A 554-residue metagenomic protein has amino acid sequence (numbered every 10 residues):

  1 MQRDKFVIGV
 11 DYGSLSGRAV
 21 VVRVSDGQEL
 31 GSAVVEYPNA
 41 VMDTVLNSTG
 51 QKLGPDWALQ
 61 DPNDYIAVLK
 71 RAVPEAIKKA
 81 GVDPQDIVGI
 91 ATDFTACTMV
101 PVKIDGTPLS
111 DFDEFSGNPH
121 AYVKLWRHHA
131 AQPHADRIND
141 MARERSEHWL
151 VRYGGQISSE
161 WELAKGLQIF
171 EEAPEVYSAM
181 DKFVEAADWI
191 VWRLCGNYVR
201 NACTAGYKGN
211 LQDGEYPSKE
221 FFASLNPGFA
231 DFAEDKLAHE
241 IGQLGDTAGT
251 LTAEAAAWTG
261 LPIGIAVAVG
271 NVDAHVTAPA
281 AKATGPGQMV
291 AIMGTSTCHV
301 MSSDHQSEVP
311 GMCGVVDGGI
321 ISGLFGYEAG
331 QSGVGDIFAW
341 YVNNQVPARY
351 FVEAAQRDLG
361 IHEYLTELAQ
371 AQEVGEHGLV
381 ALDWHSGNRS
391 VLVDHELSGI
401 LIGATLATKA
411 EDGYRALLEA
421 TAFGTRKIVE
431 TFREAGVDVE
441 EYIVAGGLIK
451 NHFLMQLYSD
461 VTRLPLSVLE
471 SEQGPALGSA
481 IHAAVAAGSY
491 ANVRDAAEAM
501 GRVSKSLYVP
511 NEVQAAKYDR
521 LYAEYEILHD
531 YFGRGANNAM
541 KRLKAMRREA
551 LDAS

Functional and structural regions predicted by a protein language model:
M1-N47, N63, V88-N139, E175 (+7 more regions): Glycine/Thr-rich phosphate-binding loops that ligate phosphate moieties of nucleotide and other phosphorylated ligands
M1-R3, T252-L261, N271-Q288: Conserved phosphate-binding catalytic cores of ATP/NTP-utilizing and phosphoryl-transfer enzymes
Y12-S14, E144-N271, L382-S386, Y414-L418: Gly/Ser/Thr-rich active-site cleft segment
V34-V82, L125: N-terminal phosphate-binding loop and adjacent alpha-helix
Q51-A58, Q132-I157, G287-V290, V485-A499: A polyampholytic, Gly/Pro-enriched intrinsically disordered region
L69-V88, A173-V176, F221, L225-E234 (+2 more regions): Phosphate/pyrophosphate-binding loops at sites that engage ATP/ADP/AMP, CoA/4′-phosphopantetheine, polyphosphate
P74, A135-N139, G166-F170, V191 (+3 more regions): Non-transmembrane alpha-helical segments in soluble domains of secreted/periplasmic/extracellular proteins
